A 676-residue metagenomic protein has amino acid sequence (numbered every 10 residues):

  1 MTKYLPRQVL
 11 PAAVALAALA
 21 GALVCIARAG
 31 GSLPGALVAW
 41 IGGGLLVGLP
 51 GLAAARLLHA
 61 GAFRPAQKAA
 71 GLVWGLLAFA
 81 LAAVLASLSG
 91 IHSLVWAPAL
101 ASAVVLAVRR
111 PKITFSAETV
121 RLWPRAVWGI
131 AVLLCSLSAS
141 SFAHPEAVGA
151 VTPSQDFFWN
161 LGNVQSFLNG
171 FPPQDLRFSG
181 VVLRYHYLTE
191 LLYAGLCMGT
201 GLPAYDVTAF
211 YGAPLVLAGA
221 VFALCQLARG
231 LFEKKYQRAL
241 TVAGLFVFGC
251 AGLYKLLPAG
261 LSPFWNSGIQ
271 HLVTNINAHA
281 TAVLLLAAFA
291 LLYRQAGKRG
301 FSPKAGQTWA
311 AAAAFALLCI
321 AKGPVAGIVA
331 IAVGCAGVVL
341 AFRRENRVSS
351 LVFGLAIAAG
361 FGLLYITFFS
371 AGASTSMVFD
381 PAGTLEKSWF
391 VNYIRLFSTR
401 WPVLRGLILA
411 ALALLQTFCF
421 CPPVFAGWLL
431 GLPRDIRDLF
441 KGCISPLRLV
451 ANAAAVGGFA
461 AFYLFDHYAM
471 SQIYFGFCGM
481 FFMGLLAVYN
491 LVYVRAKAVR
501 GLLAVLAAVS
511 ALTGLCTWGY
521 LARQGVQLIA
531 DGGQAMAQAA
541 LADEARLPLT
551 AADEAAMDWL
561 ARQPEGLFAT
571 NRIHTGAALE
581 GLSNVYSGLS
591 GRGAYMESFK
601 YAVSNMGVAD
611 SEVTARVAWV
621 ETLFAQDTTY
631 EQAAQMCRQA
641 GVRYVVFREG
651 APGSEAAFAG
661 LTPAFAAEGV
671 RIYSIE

Functional and structural regions predicted by a protein language model:
M1-V120, C637: Membrane-embedded, hydrophobic transmembrane alpha-helices
V14-A18, G129-L133, Q307-F315, A332 (+3 more regions): Transmembrane alpha-helix segments characteristic of polytopic inner-membrane glycan-assembly/cell-envelope
A82-A83, Q307-G323, V329, G334: Membrane-interface alpha helices of multi-pass inner-membrane proteins
T114-L122, K298-G306, F342-V352, A426-A454 (+1 more regions): Membrane-interface helix-loop-helix junctions at transmembrane boundaries of multi-pass membrane enzymes, predominantly
A131-L284, D543, L547, R572-T575: Active-site lumenal/periplasmic loops and adjacent helix-entry segments of GT-C-fold, multi-pass membrane
P214-A218, G327-V329, Y468-R495: Hydrophobic/aromatic-rich transmembrane helices and adjacent perimembrane loops
A287-Q295, V333, G337-L340, A410-S445 (+1 more regions): Hydrophobic, aromatic-rich transmembrane alpha-helices and their immediate juxtamembrane boundary segments
Y493, V499, V505-E676: Extracytoplasmic
